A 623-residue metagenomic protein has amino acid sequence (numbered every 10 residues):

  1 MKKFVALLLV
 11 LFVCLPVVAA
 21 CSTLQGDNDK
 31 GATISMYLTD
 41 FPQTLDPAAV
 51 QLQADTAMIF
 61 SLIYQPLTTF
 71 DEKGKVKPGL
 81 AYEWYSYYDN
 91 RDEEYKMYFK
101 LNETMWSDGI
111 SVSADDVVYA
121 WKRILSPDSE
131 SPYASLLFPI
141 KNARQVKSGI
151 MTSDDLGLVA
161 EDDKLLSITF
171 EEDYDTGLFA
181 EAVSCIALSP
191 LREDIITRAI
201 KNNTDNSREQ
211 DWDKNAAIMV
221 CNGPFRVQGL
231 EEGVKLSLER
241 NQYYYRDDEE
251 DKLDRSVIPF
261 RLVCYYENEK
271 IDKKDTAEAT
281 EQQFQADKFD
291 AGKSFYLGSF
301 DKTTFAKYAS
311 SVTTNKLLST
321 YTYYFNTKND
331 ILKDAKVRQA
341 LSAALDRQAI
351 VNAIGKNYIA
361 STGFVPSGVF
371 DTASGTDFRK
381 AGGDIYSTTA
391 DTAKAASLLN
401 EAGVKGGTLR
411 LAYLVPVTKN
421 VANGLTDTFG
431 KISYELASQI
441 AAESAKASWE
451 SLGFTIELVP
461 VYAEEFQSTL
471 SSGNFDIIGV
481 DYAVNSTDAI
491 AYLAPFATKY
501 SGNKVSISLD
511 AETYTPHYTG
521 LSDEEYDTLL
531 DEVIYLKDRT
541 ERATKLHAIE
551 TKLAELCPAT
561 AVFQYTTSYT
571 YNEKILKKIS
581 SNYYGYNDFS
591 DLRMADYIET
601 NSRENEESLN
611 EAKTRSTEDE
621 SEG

Functional and structural regions predicted by a protein language model:
Y37-N90, V220: N-terminal lobe/hinge region of extracytoplasmic solute-binding protein
E83-L136, S167, I331-K333: Aromatic- and charge-enriched surface segment that lines or borders ligand/interaction sites
A114-A120, D163-S167, P224, P259-R261 (+6 more regions): Alpha-helical secondary-structure segments
Y133-N202, G229-E231: Surface-exposed binding/hinge segments that line and control ligand-binding clefts or catalytic entry sites
A182-R261, Y266, I271, E607 (+1 more regions): Gly/Pro-rich hinge or "lid" segments in bacterial periplasmic/extracellular proteins
K235, S342-T376, T428, A437-K446 (+1 more regions): Detector for C-terminal structural segments
Y244-T304: Ligand-site clamp/hinge motif
Y358-E401, P416-L425, G430-S438: Structural transition elements
